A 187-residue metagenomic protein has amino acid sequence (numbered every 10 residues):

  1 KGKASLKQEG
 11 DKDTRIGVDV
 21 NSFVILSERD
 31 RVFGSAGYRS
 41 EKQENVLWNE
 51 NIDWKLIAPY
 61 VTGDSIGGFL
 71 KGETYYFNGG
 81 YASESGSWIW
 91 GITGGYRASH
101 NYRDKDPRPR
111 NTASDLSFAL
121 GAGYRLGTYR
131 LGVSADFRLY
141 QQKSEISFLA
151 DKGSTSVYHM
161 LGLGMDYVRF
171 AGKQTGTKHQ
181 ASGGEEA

Functional and structural regions predicted by a protein language model:
K1, G34-S40, I92-A98, V133-L139: Transmembrane beta-barrel strands of outer-membrane/channel proteins
K1-R15, N51-V61: Surface-exposed strand-loop-strand hairpins of Gram-negative outer-membrane beta-barrel proteins
A4-Q8, V61-G67, Y102-R108, G176-G184: Extracellular loop and loop/strand-boundary signature of outer-membrane beta-barrel proteins
V18-V24, F77-S83, F118-Y124, A187: Residues on the lipid-exposed face of transmembrane beta-strands in outer-membrane beta-barrel proteins
E28-G34, G86-W90, G127-V133: Outer-envelope beta-barrel architecture signal
E41-L47, N101-K105, Q142-I146: Outer-membrane beta-barrel proteins
N49-L56, P107-A113, F148-V157: Flexible, surface-exposed loop regions and adjacent strand-edge segments of Gram-negative outer-membrane beta-barrel
G80-K105, A113-A119: Surface-exposed extracellular loop regions of Gram-negative outer-membrane beta-barrel proteins
